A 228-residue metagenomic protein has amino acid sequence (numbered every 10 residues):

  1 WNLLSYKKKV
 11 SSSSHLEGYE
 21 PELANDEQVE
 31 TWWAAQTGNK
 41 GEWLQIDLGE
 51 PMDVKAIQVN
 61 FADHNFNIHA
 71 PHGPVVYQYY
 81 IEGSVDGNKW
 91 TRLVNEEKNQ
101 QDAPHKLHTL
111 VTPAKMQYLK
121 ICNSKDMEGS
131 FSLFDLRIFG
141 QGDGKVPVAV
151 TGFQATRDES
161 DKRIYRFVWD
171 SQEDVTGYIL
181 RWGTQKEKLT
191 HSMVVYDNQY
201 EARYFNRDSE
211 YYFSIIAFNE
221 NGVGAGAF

Functional and structural regions predicted by a protein language model:
W1-S14: Extracellular carbohydrate-recognition regions
S14, Y19, N25-V94, P104-G152 (+1 more regions): Aromatic, loop-rich ligand-recognition surfaces of beta-strand-rich domains
G41, Q100-H105, V194-E201: Short, solvent-exposed loop/turn segments in extracellular or other extracytoplasmic domains
V54, Y178, Y211-I215: Short beta-strand segments enriched for Tyr within beta-sheet-rich domains, predominantly fibronectin type III
K89-L93, L189-S192, V223: Tryptophan-centered short beta-strand motifs
F139-D174, R207, N221-F228: Pro/Thr/Ser/Gly-rich low-complexity, intrinsically disordered linker/stalk tracts
S171-Y196: Extracellular low-complexity, O-glycosylation-prone stalks/linkers
A202-G224: Beta-strand-rich modules
